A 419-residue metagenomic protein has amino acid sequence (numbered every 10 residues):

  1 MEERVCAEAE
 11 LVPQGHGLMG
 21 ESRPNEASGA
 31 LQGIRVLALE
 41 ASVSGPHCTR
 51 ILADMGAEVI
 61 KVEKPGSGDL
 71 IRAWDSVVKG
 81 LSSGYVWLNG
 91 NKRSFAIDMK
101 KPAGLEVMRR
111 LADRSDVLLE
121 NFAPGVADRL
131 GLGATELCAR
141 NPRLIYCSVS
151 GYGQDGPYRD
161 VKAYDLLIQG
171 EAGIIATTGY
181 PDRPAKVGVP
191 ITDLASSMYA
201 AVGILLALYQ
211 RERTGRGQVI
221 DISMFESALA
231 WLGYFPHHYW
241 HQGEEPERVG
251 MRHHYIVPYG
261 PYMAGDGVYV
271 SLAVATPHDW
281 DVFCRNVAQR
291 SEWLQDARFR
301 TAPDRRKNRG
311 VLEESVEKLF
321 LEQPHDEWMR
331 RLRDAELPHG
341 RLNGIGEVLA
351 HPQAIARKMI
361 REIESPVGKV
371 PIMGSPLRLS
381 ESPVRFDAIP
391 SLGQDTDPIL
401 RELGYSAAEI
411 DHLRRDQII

Functional and structural regions predicted by a protein language model:
E2-R213, S391, D397-I419: N-terminal helix-loop segment corresponding to the beta1-alpha1 unit of nucleotide/adenylate-binding folds
G66, Y152-G153, M224-L229, D266-V268 (+2 more regions): Glycine-rich beta-alpha junction loops
Y85, V249-H254, G260-P261, L272 (+2 more regions): Short Gly/Pro-enriched turn/cap motifs at secondary-structure boundaries
Q154, P181-I191, E212-A228, E244-H254 (+1 more regions): Conserved Rossmann-fold dehydrogenase catalytic segment
R183-T192, M263-V268, S382: Flexible glycine/proline-enriched surface loops and loop-helix/loop-strand junctions
S197-G217, A230-Q242, C284-R290: Oxidoreductase and adenylate-handling cofactor-binding alpha/beta cores
P258-A335, H339: Aromatic-enriched alpha-helical interface/lid elements that frame and gate functional surfaces
D334-F386: A glycine-rich dinucleotide-binding beta-alpha-beta segment and adjacent secondary-structure elements that constitute
